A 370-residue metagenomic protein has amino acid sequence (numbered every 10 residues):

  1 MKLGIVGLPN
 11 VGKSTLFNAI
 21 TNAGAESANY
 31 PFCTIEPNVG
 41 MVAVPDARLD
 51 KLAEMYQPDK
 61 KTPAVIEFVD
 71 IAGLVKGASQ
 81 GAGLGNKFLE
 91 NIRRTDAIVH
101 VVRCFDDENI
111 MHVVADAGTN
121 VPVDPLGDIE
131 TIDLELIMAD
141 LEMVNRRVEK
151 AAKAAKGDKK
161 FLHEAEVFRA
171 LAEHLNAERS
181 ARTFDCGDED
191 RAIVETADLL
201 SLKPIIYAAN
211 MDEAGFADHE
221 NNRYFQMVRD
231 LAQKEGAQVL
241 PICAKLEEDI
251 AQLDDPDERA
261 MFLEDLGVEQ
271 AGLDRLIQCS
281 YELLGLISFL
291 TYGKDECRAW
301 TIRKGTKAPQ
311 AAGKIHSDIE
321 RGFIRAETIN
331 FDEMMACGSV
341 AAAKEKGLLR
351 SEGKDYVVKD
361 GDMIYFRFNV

Functional and structural regions predicted by a protein language model:
M1-N120, L126, D133, V144-N145 (+1 more regions): Conserved G1/Walker A P-loop phosphate-binding module
K2-V6, V11, F17, N145 (+3 more regions): C-terminal-of-GTPase-core extension/linker across diverse P-loop GTPases
L74-Q80, G118-V123, E130-L136, A155-K160 (+2 more regions): Flexible beta-alpha connector loops of hexameric P-loop NTPases
L89, T95-I98, V102, L136 (+4 more regions): Long, contiguous hydrophobic alpha-helical segments, chiefly transmembrane helices and signal peptides
